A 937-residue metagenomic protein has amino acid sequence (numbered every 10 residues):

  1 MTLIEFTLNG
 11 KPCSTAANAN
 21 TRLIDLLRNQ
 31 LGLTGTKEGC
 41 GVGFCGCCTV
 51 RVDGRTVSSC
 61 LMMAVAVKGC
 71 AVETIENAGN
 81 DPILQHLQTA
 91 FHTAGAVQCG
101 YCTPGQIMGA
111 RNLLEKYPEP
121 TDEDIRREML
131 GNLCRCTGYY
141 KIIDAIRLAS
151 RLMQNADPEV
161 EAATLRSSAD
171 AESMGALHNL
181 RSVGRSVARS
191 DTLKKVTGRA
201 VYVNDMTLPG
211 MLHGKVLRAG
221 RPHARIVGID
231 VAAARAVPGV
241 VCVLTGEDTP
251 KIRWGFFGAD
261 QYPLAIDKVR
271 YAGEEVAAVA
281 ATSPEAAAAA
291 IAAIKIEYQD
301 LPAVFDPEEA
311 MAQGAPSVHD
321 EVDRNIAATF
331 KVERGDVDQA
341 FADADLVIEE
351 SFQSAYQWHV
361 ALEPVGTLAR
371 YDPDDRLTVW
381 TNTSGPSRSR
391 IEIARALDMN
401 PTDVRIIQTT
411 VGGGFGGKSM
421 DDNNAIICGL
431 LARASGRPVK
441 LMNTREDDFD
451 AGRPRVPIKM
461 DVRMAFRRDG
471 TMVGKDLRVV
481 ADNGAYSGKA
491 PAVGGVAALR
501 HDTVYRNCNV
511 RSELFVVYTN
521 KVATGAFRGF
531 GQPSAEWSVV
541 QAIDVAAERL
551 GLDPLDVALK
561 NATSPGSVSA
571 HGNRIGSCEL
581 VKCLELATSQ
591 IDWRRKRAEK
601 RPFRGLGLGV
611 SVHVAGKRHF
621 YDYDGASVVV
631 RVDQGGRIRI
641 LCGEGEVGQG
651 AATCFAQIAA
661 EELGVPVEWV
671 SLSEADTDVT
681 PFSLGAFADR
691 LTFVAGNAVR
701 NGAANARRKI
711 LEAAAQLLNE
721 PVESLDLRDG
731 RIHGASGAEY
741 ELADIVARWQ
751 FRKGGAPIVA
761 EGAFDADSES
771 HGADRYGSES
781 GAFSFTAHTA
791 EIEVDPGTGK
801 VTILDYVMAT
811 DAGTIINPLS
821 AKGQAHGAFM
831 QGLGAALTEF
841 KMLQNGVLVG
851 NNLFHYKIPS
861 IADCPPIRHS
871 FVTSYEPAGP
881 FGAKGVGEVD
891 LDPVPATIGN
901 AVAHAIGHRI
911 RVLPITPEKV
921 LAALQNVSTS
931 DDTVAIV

Functional and structural regions predicted by a protein language model:
M1-A169: Signature of N-terminal electron-transfer/Fe-S-associated modules in redox systems
M1-T2, M129-V203, A587, R594-E599 (+7 more regions): Intrinsic disorder at enzyme termini
V50, K194, A200, D267 (+10 more regions): Short beta-strand elements
G95, R185, S190-K194, R324-T367 (+5 more regions): Glycine-rich loop/linker segments at domain edges
R151-A327, V347-E350, N424, A434 (+1 more regions): Flexible, low-hydrophobicity surface segments
G246-E247, D398-R405, A432-V439, R468 (+2 more regions): C-terminal catalytic domains of large/alpha subunits in multi-subunit enzymes
P250, A315-L397, A562-R637, V849-D863 (+2 more regions): Helix-loop-helix junctions that connect adjacent transmembrane helices in secondary transporters/permeases, recognized
K617-H619, Y623-T680, A686: Catalytic phosphate/nucleotide-handling subdomain of diverse soluble enzymes
